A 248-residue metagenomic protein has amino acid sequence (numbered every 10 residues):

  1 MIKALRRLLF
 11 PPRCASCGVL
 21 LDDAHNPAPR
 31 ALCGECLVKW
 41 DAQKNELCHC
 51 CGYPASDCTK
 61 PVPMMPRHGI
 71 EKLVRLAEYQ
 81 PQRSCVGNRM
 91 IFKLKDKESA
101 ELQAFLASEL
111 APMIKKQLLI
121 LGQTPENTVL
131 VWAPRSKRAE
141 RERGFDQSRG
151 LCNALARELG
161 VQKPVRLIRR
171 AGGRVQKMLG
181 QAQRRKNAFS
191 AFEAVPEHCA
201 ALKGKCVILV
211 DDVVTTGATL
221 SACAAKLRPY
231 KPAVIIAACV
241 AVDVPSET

Functional and structural regions predicted by a protein language model:
M1-T248: Glycine-rich phosphate/pyrophosphate-handling loop used in enzymes and phosphotransfer proteins
